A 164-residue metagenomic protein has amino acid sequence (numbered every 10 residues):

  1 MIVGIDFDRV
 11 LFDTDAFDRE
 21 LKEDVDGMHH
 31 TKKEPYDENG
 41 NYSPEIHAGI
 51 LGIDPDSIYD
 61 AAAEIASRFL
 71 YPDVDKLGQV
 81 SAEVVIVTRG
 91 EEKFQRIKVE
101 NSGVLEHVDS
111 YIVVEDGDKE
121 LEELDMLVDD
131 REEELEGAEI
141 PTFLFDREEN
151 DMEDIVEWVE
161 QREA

Functional and structural regions predicted by a protein language model:
M1-Y42: Active-site neighborhood of HAD-like aspartate-dependent phosphohydrolases
I2-G4, V85, D125-M126: Hydrophobic "anchor" residues on beta-strands that sit immediately upstream of conserved functional sites
L11, D18, K93, E134-L135: Glycine-rich nucleotide phosphate-binding loop and flanking beta-alpha elements of Rossmann-like dinucleotide-binding
D18-V25, A48-L51, Y71-A82, S102 (+2 more regions): Alpha-helix C-terminal capping segments
P44-A61, K98: Short, basic/glycine-rich phosphate-binding loops at helix/coil junctions that contact nucleotide phosphates
S57-I86: Short, acidic loop-to-helix structural element flanking the phosphoryl-transfer center in phosphate-processing enzymes
T88-G90: Conserved phosphate-coupling serine/threonine residues in phosphotransfer and NTP-handling enzymes
R96, E100-A164: Asp-based, Mg2+/Mn2+-dependent phosphohydrolase catalytic module
